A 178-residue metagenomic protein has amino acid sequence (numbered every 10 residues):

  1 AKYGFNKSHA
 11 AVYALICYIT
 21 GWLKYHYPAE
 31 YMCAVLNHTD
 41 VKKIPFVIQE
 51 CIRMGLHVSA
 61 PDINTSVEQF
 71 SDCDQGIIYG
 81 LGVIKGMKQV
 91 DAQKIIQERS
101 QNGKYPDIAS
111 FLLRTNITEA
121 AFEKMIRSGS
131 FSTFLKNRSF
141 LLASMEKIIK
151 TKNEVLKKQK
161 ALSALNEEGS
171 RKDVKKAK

Functional and structural regions predicted by a protein language model:
A1-K178: Noncatalytic, beta-rich nucleic-acid-contacting surfaces in large DNA/RNA-processing enzymes
